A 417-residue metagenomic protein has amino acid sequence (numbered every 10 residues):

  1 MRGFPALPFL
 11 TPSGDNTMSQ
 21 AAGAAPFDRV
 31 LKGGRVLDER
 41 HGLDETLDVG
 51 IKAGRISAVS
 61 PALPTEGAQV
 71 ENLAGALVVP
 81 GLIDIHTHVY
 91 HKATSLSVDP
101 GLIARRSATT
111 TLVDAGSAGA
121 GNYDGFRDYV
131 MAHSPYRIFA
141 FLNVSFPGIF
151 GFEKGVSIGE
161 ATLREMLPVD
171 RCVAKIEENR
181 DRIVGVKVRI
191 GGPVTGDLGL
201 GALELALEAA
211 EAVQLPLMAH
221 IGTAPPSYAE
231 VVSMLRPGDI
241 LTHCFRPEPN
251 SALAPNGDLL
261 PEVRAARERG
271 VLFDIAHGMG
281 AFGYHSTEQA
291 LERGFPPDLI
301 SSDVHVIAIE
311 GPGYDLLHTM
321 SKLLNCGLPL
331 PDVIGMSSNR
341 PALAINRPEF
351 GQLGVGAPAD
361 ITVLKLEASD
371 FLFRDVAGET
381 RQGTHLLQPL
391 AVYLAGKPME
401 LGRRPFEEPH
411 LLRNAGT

Functional and structural regions predicted by a protein language model:
N16-V79: Histidine-rich, glycine-flanked metal-binding segment
G34, G54, G75, H86 (+9 more regions): Divalent metal-coordination and catalytic microenvironments
P64-T65, L73-H133: Metal-associated gating/positioning segment near the N- to mid-region
S107-V113, S117-A118, H133-R164, K187-I190: Metal-cofactor-binding active-site regions of metalloenzymes
Y129-H133, V173-D181, V231-R236, L291-F295: Acidic (Asp/Glu)-rich catalytic clusters
V188-A290, G294-E310: Active-site core of metal-dependent hydrolases
H285-L366: His/Asp/Glu-enriched, well-ordered alpha-helical/loop segment that forms or immediately abuts the divalent-metal
P358-H410: C-terminal cap of metal-dependent C-N hydrolases
